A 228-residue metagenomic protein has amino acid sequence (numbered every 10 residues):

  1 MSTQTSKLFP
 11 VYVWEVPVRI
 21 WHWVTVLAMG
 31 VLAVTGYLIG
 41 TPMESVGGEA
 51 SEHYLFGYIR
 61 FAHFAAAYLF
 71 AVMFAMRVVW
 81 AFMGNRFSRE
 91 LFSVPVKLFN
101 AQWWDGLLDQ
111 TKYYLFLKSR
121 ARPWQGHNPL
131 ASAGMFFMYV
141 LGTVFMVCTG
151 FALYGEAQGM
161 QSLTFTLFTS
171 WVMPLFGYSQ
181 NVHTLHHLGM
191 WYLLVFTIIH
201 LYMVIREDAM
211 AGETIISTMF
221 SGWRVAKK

Functional and structural regions predicted by a protein language model:
M1-K228: Membrane-embedded alpha-helical bundles that constitute the cytochrome b-like, heme-associated redox core of multi-pass
